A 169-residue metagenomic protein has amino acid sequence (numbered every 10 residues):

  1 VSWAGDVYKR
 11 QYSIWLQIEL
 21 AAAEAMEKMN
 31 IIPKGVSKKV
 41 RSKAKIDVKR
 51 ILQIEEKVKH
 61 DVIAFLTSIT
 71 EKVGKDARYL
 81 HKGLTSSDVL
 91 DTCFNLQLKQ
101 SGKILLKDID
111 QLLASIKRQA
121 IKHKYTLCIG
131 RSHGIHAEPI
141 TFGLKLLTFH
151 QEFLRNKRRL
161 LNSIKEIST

Functional and structural regions predicted by a protein language model:
V1-G5: Positively charged, low-complexity/disordered segments
D6-T169: A helix-coil-helix interface module used to build multimeric assemblies and to scaffold catalytic/cofactor sites
